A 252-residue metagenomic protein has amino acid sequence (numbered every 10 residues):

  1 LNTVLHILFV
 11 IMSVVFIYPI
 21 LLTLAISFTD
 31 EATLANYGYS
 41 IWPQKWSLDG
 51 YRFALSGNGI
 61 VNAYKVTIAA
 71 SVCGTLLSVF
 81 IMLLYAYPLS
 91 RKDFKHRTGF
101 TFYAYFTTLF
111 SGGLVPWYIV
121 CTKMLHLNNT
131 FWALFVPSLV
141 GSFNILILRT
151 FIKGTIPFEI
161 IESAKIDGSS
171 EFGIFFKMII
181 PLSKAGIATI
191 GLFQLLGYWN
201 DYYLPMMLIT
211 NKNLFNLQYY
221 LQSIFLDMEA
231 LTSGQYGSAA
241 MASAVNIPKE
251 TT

Functional and structural regions predicted by a protein language model:
L1-T252: A hydrophobic, multi-pass inner-membrane permease signature
